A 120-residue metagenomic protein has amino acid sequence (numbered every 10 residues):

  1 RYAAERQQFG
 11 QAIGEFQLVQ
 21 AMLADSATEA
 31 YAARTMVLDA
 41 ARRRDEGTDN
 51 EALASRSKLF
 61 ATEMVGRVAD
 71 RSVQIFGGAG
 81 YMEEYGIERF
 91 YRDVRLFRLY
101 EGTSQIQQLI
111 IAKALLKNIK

Functional and structural regions predicted by a protein language model:
R1-K120: Alpha-helical interface subdomain recognition
